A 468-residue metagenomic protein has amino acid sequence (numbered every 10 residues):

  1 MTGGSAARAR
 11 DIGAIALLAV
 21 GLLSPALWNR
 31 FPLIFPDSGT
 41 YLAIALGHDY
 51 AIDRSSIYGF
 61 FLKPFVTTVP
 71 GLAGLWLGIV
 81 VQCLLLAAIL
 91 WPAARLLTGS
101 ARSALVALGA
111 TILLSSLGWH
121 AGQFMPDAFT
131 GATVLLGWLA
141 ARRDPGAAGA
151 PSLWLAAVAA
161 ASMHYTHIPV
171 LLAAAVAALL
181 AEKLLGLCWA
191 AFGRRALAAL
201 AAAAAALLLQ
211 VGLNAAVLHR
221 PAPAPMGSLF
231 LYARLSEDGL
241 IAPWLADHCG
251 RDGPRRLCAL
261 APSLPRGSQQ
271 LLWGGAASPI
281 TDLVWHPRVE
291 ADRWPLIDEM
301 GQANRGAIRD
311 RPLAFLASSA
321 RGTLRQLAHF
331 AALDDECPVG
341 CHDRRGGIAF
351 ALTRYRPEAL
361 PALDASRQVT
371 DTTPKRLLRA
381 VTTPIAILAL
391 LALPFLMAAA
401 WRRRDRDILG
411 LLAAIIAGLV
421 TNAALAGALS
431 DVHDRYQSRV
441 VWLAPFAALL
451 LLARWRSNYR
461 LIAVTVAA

Functional and structural regions predicted by a protein language model:
R8-I34, L113, A202-N214, V420: Transmembrane signal-anchor helices characteristic of membrane glycosylation enzymes that use polyprenol
L27-L42, D49-F65, V69, A73 (+1 more regions): Extracytoplasmic catalytic/substrate-binding loops of multi-pass membrane glycan-assembly enzymes
P36, L77-L84, G109-L136, A141 (+2 more regions): Multi-pass, polyprenyl lipid-linked donor-dependent membrane glycosyltransferases
S56-F60, T68-A88, H120: Loop-to-helix entry region of an early transmembrane alpha helix in multi-pass inner-membrane enzymes
L72-L84, R321-I415: Membrane-interface anchor segments at the N-terminal boundary of transmembrane helices in multi-pass membrane enzymes
G137-S152, L179-L185: Membrane-interface transmembrane helices that cradle and orient dolichyl/undecaprenyl
A150-Y165, A202-A206, Q210: Membrane-interface alpha helices of multi-pass inner-membrane proteins
A224-E358: Membrane-proximal stem/loop segments at transmembrane-domain junctions that anchor or position
